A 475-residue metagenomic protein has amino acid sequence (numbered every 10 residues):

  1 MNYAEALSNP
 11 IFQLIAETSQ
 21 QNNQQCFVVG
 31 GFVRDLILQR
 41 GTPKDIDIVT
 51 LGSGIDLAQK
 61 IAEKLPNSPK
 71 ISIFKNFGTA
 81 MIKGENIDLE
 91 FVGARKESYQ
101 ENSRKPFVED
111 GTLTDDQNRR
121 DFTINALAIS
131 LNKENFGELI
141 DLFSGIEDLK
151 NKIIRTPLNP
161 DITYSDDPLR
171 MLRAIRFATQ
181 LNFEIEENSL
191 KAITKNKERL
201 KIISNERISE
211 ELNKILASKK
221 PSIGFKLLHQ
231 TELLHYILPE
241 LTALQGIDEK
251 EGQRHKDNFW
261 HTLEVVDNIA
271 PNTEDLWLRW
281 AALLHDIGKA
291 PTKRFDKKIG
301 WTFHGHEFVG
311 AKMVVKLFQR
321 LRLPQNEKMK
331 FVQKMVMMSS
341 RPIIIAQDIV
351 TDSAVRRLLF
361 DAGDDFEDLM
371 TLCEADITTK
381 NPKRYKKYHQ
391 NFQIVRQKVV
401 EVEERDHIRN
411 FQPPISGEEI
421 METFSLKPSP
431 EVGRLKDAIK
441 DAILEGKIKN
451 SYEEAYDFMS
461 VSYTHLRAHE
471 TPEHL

Functional and structural regions predicted by a protein language model:
M1-R467: Catalytic cores of the polymerase beta-like nucleotidyltransferase superfamily and closely associated nucleotide
H465-L475: Single conserved hydrophobic/aromatic residue that forms the stacking wall/gate of nucleotide- or nucleobase-binding
